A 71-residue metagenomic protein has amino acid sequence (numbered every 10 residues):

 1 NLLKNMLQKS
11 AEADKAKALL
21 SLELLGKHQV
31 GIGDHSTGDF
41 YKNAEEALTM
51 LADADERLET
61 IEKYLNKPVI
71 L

Functional and structural regions predicted by a protein language model:
N1-L71: Extended, charge-rich alpha-helical interface modules
